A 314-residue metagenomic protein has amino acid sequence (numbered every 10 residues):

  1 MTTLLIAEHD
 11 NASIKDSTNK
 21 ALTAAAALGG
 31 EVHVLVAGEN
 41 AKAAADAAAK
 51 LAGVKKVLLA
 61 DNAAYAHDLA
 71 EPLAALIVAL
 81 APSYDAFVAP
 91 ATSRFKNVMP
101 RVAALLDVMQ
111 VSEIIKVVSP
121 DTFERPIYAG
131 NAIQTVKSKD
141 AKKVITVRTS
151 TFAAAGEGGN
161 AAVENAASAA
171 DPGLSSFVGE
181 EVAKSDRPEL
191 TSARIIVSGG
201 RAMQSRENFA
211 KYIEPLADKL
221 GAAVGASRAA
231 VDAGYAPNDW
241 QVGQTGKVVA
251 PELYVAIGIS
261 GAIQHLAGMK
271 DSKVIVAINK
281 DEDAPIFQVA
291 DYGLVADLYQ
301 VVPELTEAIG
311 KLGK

Functional and structural regions predicted by a protein language model:
M1-K314: N-terminal glycine-rich FAD/FM-binding segment characteristic of electron-transfer flavoproteins
